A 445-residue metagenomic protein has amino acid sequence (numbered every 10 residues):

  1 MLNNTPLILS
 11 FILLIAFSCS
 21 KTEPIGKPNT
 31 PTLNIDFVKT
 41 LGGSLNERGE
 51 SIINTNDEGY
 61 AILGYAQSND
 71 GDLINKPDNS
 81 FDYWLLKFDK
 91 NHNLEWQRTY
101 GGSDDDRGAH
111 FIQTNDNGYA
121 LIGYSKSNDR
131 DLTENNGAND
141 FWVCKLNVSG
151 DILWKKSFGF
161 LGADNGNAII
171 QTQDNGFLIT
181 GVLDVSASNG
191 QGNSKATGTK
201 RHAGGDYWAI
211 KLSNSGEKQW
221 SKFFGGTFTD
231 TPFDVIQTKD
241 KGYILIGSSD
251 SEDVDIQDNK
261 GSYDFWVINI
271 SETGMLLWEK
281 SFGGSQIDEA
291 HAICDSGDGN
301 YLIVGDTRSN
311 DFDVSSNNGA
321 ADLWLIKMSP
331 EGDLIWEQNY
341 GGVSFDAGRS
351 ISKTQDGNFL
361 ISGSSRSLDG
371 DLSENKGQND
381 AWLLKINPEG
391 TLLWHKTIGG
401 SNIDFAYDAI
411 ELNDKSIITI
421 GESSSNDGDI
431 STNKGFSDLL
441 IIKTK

Functional and structural regions predicted by a protein language model:
M1-T32: Bacterial Sec-dependent N-terminal signal peptides
S20-K445: A sequence-level/structural motif corresponding to short, flexible coil/turn segments enriched in small polar residues
